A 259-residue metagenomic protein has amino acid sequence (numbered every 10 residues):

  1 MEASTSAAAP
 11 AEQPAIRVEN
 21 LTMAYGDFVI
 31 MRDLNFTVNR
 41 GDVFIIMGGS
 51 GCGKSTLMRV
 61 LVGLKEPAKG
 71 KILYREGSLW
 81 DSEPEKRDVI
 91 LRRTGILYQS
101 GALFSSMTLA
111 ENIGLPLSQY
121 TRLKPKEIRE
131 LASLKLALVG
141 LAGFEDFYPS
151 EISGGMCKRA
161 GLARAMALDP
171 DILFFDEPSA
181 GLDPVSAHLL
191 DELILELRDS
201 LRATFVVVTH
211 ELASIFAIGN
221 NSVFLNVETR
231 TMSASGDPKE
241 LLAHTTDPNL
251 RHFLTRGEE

Functional and structural regions predicted by a protein language model:
V62: Helix-to-loop junction immediately C-terminal to a conserved catalytic motif
G70-D81: Conserved ABC transporter NBD signature motif
S78, P125-F144: Conserved ABC ATPase "signature" region
L79-G95, P125, L241-T245, L250: ABC ATPase NBD coupling module
Y148-I152, M156: Conserved ABC ATPase signature
A167-D171: A short, proline-enriched helix->beta-strand linker immediately N-terminal to the Walker B motif in ABC-type P-loop
L173-D176: Catalytic Walker B motif of ABC-type/P-loop ATPase nucleotide-binding domains
